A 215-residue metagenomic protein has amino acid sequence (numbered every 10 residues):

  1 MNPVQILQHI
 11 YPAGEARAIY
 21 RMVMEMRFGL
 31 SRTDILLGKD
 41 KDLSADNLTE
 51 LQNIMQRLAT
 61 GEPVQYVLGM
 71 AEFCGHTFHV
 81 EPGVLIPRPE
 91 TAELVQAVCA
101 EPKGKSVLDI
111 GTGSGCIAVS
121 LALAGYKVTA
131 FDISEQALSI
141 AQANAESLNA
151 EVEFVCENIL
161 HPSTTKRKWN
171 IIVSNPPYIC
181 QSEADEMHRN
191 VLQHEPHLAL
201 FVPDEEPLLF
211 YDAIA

Functional and structural regions predicted by a protein language model:
M1-L36, D40-L43: Non-catalytic accessory regions of SAM-dependent methyltransferases
E15, N47, I133, E206-F210: Soluble or luminal CAZymes and related metallo-dependent hydrolases
Y20-R21, L51, V64, S114 (+5 more regions): A general structural signal for well-ordered alpha-helical segments in protein cores
E25-A97: Conserved AdoMet
P63, P87, P176-P177, P196: Proline-centered helix-kink/hinge sites
E81, V155-E157, P203: Conserved beta-strand termini and adjacent loop/short-helix elements that scaffold enzyme active sites in alpha/beta
P89-E186, A213: Conserved SAM/SAH cofactor-binding pocket of Class I
Y178-F210: Mobile active-site "lid"/loop adjacent to the S-adenosyl-L-methionine
